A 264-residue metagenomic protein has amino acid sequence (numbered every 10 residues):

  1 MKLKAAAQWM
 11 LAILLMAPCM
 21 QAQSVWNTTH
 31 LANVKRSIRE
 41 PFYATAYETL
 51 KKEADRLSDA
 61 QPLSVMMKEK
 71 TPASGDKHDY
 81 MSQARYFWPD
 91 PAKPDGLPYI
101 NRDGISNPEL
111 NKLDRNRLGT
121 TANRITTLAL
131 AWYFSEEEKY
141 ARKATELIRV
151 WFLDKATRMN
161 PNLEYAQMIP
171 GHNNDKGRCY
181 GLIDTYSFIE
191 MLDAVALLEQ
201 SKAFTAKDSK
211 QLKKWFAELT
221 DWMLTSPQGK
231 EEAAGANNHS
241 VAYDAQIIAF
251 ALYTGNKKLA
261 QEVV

Functional and structural regions predicted by a protein language model:
M1-A5: N-terminal secretory signal peptides that target proteins for export/translocation
Q8-P18: Bacterial N-terminal signal peptides
Q21-G229, V241, A245: Extracellular glycan-targeting catalytic surfaces
A234-N238: RNA pseudouridine synthases
A242-V264: Long, repeat-rich segments with strong aromatic
